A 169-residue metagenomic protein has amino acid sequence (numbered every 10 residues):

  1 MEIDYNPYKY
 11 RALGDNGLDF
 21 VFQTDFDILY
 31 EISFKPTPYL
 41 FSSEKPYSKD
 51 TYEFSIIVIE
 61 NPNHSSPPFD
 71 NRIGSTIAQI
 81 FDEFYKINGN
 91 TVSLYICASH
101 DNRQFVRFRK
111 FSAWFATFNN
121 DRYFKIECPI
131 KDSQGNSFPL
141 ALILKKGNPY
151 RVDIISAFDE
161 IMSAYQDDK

Functional and structural regions predicted by a protein language model:
M1-K169: Non-catalytic substrate-recognition and accessory regions of acyl/acetyltransferase enzymes
